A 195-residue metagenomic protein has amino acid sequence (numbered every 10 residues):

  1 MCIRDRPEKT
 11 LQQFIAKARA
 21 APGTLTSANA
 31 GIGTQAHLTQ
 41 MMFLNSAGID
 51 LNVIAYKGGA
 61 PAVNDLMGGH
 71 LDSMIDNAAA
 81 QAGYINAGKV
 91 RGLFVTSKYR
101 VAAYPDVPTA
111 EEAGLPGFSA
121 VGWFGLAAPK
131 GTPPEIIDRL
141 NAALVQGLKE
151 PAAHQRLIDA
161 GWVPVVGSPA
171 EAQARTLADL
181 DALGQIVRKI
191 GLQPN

Functional and structural regions predicted by a protein language model:
M1-P61, A110, W123-R156: Hinge/capping helix and adjacent helix->loop/strand transition within the periplasmic-binding protein
K9, Q81-K149, A178-D181: C-terminal lobe and pocket-closing loops of periplasmic/extracytoplasmic Venus-flytrap solute-binding proteins
T26, D50-N52, R91, V163 (+1 more regions): Conserved beta-strand segments of alpha/beta enzyme cores
T26, D72-D76, G92-F94, L183-G184: Paired acidic/hydrophobic, glycine-rich loop segments that form the ligand-binding mouth/hinge of periplasmic-binding
M42, S46, A60-H70, M74 (+2 more regions): Short helices/loops that flank or line small-molecule/ion binding pockets
S46-A47, N86, P134-N195: An extracytoplasmic/periplasmic, membrane-proximal ligand-sensing/linker region
Y56, I75-D76, V95, A120 (+1 more regions): Short beta-strand and adjacent tight-turn residues that come in two discontinuous sequence segments and form the edges
